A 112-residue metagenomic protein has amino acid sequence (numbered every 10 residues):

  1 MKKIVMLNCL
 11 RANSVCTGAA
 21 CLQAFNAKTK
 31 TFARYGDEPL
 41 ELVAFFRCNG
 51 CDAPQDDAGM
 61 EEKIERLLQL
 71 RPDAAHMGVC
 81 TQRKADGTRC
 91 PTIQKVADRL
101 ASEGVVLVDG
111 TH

Functional and structural regions predicted by a protein language model:
M1-E65, G87-R89, V106: Conserved mixed alpha/beta catalytic, RNA-binding, or beta-rich assembly cores of soluble enzyme, regulatory
G36, L100-A101: Solvent-exposed alpha-helices and their adjacent loops that cap or buttress functional pockets in soluble metabolic
C48, C80-Q82: Short strand-loop junctions, especially beta-strand C-caps/beta-turns that link beta-sheets to coils or alpha-helices
R71-P72: Proline-aspartate-enriched helix->loop->beta-strand connector
H76-C80, G110: Short beta-strands and strand-loop turn motifs
D86-L100: Short Gly/Thr/Asp-enriched flexible loops that form oxyanion-binding sites at enzyme active sites
G104-H112: Divalent-metal-activated hydrolytic enzyme cores
